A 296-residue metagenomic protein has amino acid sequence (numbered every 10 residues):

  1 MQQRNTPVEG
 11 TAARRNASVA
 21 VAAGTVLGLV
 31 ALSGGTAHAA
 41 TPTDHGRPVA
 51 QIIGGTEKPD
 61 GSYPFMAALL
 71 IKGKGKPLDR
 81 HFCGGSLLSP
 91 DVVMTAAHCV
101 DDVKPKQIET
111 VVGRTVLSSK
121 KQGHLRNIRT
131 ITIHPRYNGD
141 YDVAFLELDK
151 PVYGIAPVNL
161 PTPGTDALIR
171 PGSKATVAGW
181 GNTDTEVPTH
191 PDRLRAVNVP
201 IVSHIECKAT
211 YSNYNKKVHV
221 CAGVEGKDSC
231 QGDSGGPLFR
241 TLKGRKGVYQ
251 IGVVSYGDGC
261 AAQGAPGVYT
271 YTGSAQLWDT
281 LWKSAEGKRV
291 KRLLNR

Functional and structural regions predicted by a protein language model:
M1-A40: Secretory targeting and sorting signals
V30-Q51, R292-R296: C-terminal region of N-terminal signal peptides and the immediate post-cleavage residues of exported proteins
A40-P42, L87-V93, A97, I108-E109 (+2 more regions): C-terminal subregion of chymotrypsin/trypsin-like serine protease catalytic domains
H45-K74: N-terminal activation segment of mature serine protease catalytic domains
P64-M66, K72-P90, G139: A conserved glycine-rich beta-strand in the N-terminal activation segment of trypsin-fold
L69-K72, V93-A96, D101-R136, E206: Conserved H-D interstitial segment of serine endopeptidase catalytic domains
K72-K74, H98-D102, G113-S118, D149-G154 (+6 more regions): Acidic glycine-/aspartate-rich tracts in secreted/extracellular proteins
L125-N127, D140-E225, S274-T280: Chymotrypsin/trypsin-fold serine protease catalytic domain
